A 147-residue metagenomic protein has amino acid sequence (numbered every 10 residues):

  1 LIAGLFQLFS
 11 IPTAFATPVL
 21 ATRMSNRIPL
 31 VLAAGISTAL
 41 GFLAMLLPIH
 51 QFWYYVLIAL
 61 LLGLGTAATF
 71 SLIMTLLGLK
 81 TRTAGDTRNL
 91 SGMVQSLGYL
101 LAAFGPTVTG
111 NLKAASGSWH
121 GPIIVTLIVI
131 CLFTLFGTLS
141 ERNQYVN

Functional and structural regions predicted by a protein language model:
I2-S10, V94, G98, V129: Transmembrane alpha-helical segments of major facilitator superfamily
L8-P12, L43, L100-F104: Hydrophobic/small/kink-forming positions within alpha-helical transmembrane segments of polytopic membrane proteins
T13-N26: Helix-to-loop junctions at the C-terminal end of transmembrane segments in multipass secondary transporters
P29-A44: Structural signature of the two symmetry-related core transmembrane helices
Y54-A68: Hydrophobic core of transmembrane alpha-helices in multi-pass small-molecule transporters, especially MFS/SLC-type
A68-R82: Intracellular juxtamembrane helix-capping segments at the cytosolic ends of symmetry-related transmembrane helices
L79-S118, T126: A late C-terminal transmembrane helix in Major Facilitator Superfamily
I124-N147: Multi-pass alpha-helical transporter architecture, strongest for 12-TM Major Facilitator/SLC carriers used
